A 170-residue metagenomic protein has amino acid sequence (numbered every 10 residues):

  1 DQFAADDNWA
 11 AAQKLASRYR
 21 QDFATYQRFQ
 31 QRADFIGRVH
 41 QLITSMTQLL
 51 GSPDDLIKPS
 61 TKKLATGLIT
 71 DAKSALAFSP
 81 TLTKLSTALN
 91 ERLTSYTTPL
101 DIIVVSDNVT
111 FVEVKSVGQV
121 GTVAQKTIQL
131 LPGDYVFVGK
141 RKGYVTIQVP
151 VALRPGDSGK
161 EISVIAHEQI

Functional and structural regions predicted by a protein language model:
D6-A24, R28-Q41, S45-I170: Short loop/turn and low-complexity linker motifs enriched in small/turn-promoting residues
